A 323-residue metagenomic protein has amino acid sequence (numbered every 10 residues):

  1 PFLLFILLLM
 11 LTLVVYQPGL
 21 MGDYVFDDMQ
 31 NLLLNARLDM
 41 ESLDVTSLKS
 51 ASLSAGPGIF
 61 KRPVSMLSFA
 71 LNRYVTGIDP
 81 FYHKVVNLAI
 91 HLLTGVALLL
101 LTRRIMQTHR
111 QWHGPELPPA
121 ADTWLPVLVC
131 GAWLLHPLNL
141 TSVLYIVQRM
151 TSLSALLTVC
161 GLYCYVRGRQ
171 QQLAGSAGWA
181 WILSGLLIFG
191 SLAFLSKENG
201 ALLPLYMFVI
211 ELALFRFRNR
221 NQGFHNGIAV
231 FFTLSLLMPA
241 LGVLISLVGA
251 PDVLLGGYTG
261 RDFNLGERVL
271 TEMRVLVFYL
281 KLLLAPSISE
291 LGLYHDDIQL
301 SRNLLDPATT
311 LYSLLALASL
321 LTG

Functional and structural regions predicted by a protein language model:
P1-G323: Polytopic membrane enzymes that build or remodel cell-surface glycoconjugates and lipids
